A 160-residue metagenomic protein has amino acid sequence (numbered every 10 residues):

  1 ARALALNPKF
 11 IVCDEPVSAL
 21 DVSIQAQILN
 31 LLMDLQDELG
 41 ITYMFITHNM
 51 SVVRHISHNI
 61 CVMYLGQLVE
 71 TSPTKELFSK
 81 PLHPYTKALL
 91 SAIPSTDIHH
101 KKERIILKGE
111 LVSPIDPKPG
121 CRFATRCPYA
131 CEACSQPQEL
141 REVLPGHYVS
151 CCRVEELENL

Functional and structural regions predicted by a protein language model:
N7: Conserved catalytic motifs of ABC-family nucleotide-binding domains
V12-P16, L20, I24-K102: P-loop NTP-binding/switch modules centered on Walker-like glycine-rich loops
P73-L160: Charged, flexible cofactor/metal-binding loops and thiol motifs
